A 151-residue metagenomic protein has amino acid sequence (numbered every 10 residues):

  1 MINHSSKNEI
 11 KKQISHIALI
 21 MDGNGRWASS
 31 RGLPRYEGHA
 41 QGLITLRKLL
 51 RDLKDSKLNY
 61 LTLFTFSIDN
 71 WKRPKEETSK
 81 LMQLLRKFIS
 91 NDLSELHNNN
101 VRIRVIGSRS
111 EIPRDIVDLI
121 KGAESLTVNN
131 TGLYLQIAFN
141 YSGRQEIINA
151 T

Functional and structural regions predicted by a protein language model:
M1-T151: Flexible, compositionally biased loop and terminal segments
